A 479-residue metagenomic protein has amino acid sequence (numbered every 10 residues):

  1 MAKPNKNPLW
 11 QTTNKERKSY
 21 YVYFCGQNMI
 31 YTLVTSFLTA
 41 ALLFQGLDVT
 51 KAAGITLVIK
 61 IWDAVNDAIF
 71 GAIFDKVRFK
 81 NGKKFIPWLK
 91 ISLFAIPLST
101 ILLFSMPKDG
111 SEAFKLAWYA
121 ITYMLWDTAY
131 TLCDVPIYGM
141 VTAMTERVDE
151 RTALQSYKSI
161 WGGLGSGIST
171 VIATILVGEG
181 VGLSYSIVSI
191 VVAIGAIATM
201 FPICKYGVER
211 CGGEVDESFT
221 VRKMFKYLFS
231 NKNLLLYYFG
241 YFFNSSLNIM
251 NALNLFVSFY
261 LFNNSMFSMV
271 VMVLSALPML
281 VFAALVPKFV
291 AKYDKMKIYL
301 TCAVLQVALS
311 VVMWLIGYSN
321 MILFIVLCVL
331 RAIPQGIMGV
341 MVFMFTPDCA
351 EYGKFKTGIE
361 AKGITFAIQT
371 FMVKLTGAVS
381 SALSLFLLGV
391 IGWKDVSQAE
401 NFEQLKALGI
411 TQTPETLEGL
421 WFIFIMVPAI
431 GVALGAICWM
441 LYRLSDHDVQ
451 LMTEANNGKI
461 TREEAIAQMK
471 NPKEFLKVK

Functional and structural regions predicted by a protein language model:
A2-K479: Membrane-embedded alpha-helical bundles of multi-pass transporters/translocases, especially carrier/permease families
